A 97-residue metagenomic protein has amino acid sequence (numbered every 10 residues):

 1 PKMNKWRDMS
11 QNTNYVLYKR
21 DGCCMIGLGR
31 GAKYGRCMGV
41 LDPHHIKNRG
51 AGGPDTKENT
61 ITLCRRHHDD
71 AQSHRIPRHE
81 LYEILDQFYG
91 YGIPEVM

Functional and structural regions predicted by a protein language model:
P1-V40, D69, S73-M97: A boundary/linker detector
G22-M25, G52-D70: Short beta-strand-alpha-helix junction that forms the catalytic/metal-binding core of metal-dependent nuclease domains
V40-L41, T62: Hydrophobic "anchor" residues on beta-strands that sit immediately upstream of conserved functional sites
D42-I46: Histidine-centered catalytic micro-motifs used for acid/base chemistry in nuclease and nucleotide-processing active
